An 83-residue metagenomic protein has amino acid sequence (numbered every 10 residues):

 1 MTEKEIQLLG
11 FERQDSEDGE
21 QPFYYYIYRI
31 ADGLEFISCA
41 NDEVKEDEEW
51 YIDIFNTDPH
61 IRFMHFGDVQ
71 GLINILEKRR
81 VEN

Functional and structural regions predicted by a protein language model:
M1, E77-N83: Short intrinsically disordered terminal tails
M1-D15: Amphipathic alpha-helical segments
K4, G67-Q70: Generic alpha-helical secondary structure signal
K4-I6, K45, K78: Context-gated lysine
G10, N41, E77-R79: N-terminal regions of proteins, emphasizing targeting and processing segments when present
D15-G67: Acidic, low-complexity, intrinsically disordered interaction modules
L72-I75: Charge-rich, solvent-exposed alpha-helical interaction surfaces
